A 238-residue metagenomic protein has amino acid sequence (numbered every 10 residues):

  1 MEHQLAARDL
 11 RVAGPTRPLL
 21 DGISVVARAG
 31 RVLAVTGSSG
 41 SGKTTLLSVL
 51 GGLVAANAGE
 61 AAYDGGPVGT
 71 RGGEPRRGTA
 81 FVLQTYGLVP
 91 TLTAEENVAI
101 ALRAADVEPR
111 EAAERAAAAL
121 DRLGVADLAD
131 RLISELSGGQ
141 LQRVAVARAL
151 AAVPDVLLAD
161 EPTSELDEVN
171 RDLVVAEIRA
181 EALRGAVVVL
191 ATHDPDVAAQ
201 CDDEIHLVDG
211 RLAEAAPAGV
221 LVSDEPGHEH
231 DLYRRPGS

Functional and structural regions predicted by a protein language model:
G51: Helix-to-loop junction immediately C-terminal to a conserved catalytic motif
P67-A80, P109, L183: ABC ATPase NBD coupling module
L92-I100: Short coil-to-helix segment of the ABC ATPase nucleotide-binding domain corresponding to the Q-loop/switch region
R110-L128: Conserved ABC ATPase "signature" region
L132-L136, Q140: Conserved ABC ATPase signature
A149-L150: ABC ATPase C-loop
V153: Conserved catalytic motifs of ABC-family nucleotide-binding domains
L157-D160: Catalytic Walker B motif of ABC-type/P-loop ATPase nucleotide-binding domains
